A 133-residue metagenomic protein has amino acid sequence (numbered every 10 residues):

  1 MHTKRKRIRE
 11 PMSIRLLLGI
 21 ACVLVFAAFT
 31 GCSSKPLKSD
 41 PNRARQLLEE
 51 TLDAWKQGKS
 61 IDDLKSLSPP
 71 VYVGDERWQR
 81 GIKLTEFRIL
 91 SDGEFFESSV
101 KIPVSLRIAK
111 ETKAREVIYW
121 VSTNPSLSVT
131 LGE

Functional and structural regions predicted by a protein language model:
M1-C32: Sec-dependent bacterial lipoprotein signal peptides
C32-R45: Bacterial Sec signal peptide processing site at the extreme N-terminus
S33, T85-S91: Short structured motifs
N42, G58, I102-V104: Alpha-helix initiation and capping sites
E49-E86: Post-signal-peptide N-terminal segment of Sec-exported extracytoplasmic proteins
E94-E133: Exposed beta-sheet edge and beta->alpha loop/turn motif
